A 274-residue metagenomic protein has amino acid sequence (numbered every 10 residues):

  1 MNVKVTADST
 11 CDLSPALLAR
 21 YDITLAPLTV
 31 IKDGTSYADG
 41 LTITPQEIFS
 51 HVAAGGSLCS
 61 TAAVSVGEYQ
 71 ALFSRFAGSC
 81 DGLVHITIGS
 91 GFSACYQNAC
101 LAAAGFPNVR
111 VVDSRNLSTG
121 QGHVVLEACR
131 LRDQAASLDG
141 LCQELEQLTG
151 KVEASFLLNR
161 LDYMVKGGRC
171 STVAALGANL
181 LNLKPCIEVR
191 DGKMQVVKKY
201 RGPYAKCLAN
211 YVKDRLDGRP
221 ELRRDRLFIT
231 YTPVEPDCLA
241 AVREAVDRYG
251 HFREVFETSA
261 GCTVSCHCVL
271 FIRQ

Functional and structural regions predicted by a protein language model:
M1, C59-S60, I86, R160 (+1 more regions): Short, contiguous strand/loop micro-motifs
M1-V5, D81: Short active-site oxyanion
K4, T10-T24, L28-T29, T35 (+3 more regions): Mixed-charge interfacial surface used for oligomerization/domain docking and macromolecular partner engagement
T35-G105: Class I S-adenosyl-L-methionine
A63, S114-R115: Short beta->alpha junction loops
